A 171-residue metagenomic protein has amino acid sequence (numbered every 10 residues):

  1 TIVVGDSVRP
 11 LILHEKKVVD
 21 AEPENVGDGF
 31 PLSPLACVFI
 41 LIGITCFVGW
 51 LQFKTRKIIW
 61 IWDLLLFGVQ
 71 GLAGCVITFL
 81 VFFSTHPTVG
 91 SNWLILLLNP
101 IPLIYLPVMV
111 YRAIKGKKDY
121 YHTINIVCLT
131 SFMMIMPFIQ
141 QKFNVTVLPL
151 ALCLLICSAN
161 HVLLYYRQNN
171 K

Functional and structural regions predicted by a protein language model:
T1-E24: Soluble extramembrane regions of membrane proteins in the secretory/endomembrane system
V19-T88, L94: Core alpha-helical transmembrane segments of integral membrane proteins
T45-W50, G71-K171: Generic detector of multi-pass transmembrane helix bundles and their immediately adjacent loops in polytopic membrane
